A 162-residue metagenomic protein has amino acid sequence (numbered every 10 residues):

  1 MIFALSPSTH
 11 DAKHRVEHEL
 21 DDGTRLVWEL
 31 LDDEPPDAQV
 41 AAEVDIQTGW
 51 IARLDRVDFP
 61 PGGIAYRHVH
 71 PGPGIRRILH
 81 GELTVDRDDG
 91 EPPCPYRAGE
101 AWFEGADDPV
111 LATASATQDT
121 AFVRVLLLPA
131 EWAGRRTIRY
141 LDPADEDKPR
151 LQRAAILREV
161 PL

Functional and structural regions predicted by a protein language model:
M1-H10, W28-Y66, T120, V125-P129: A short glycine-rich, His/Asp/Glu-containing loop-to-beta-strand
I2-S8, E19, H70-D86, V125-P129: Short, conserved beta-strand element in jelly-roll/cupin
A4-L26, I51, F59, R87-P109: Short acidic-glycine-tyrosine-enriched beta hairpin
H14-A38, G105-R135: Ligand-binding loop in jelly-roll beta-barrel domains
I64, L83, P92, E131-W132: Generic "edge-of-domain/loop-turn" microfeature
A65-H70, R87, T113-S115: Short histidine-centered beta-strand/loop micro-motifs that create catalytic or ligand/metal-coordination sites
A133-L162: Acidic/histidine-enriched, glycine/proline-rich intrinsically disordered or flexible terminal extensions
